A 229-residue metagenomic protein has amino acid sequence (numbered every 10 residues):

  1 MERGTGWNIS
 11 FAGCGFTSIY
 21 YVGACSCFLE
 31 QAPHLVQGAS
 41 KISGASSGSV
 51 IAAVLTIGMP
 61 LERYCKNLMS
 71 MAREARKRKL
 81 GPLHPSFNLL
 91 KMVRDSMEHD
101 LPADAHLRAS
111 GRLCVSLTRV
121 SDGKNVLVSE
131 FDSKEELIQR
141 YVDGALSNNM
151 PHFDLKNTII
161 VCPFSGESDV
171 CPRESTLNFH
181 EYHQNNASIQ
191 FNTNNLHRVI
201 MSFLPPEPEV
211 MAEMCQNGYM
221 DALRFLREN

Functional and structural regions predicted by a protein language model:
M1-R3, L35-V36, L107, L196-H197 (+1 more regions): Intrinsically disordered, low-complexity regulatory regions enriched in Ser/Pro/Gly/Thr and acidic residues
E2-L101, N125-I138: Patatin-like phospholipase
I9, F28, S121, I189 (+1 more regions): Preference for short coil/turn "hinge" residues that link or interrupt alpha-helices
G23, V36, A109-L113, N186-Q190: Short, flexible segments with low predicted structural confidence
S70-K91, C162-S165, T176-I200: Alpha-helical membrane-targeting segments
L80-T176, E213, N217, R227-E228: Active-site-adjacent alpha/beta core region of enzyme catalytic domains
P172-N229: C-terminal helical/tail subdomains of lipid-metabolizing enzymes
